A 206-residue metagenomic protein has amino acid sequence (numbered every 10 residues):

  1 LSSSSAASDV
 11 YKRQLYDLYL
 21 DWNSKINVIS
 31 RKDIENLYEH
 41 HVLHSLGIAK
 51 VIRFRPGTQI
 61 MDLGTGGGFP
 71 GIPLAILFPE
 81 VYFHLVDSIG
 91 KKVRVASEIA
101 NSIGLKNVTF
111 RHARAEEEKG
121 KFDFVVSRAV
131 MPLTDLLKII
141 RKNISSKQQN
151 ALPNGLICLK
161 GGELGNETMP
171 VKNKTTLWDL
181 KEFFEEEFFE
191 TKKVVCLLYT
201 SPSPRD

Functional and structural regions predicted by a protein language model:
L1-A7, Y11, Y199-D206: Single conserved hydrophobic/aromatic residue that forms the stacking wall/gate of nucleotide- or nucleobase-binding
K12-R55, S102: Class I SAM-dependent transferase core
L46-K121, V126-S127, L137: Conserved SAM/SAH cofactor-binding pocket of Class I
A115, V130, P204: Hydrophobic pocket-lining residues within nucleotide cofactor-binding pockets
L133-I140: A short, conserved alpha-helix within the catalytic core of class I
I144-A151: Helix-to-beta-strand junctions that scaffold the AdoMet/dcAdoMet cofactor pocket in Class I SAM-dependent enzymes
A151-K160: Conserved beta-strand signature within the Rossmann-like core of class I S-adenosyl-L-methionine
G162-S201: Active-site capping/gating segments
